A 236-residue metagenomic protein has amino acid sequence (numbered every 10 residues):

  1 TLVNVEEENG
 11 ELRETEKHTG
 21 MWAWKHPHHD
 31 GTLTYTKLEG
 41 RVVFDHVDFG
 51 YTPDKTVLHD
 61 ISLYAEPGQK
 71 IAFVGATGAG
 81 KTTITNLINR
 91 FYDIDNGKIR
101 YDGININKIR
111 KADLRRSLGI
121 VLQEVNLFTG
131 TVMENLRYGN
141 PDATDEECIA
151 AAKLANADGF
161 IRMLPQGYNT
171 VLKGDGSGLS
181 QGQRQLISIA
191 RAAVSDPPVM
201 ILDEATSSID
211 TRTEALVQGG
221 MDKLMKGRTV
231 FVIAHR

Functional and structural regions predicted by a protein language model:
L2-V5, G10-R236: ABC-type nucleotide-binding domain
